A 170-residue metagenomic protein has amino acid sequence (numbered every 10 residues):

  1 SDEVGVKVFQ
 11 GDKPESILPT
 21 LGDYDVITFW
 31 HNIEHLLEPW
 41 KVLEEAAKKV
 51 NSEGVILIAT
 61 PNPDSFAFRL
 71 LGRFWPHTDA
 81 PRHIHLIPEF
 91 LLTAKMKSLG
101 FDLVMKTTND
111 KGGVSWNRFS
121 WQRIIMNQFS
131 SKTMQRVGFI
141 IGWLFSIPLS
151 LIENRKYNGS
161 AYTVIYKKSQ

Functional and structural regions predicted by a protein language model:
S1-L70, L86-S98, A161-S169: Conserved SAM-binding loop
V4-K7, R73-F74, R118-Q122: Short low-complexity, flexible loop/linker segments enriched in glycine and/or proline with clustered acidic
V8-G11, H77-T78, K106: Short hydrophobic/aromatic-enriched beta-strand-loop microsegments
R73-P76, K156-Y157: Short, flexible turn/loop "capping" segments at secondary-structure junctions
P76-F90: Acceptor-substrate binding/catalytic loop of class I
F101-G112: Conserved S-adenosyl-L-methionine
D110-Q170: A C-terminal cap/extension of S-adenosyl-L-methionine-dependent methyltransferases that defines the acceptor-substrate
